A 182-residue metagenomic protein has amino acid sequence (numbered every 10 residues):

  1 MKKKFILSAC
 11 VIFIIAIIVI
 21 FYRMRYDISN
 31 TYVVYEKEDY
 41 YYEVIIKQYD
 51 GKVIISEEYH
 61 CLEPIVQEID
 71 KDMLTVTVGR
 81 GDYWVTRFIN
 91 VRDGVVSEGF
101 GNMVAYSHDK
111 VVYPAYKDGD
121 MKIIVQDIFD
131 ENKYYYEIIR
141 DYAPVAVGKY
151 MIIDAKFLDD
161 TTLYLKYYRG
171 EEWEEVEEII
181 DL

Functional and structural regions predicted by a protein language model:
M1-I14, I18-I20: N-terminal Sec-pathway targeting helices
F5-A9, W84, L158: Generic structural microfeature
V19-G79: Terminal domain-start segments
S29-E36, D70-G81, H108-K117, T161-Y168: Short beta-strand elements that form the blades of beta-propeller/WD-repeat-like and other beta-sheet-rich scaffold
E36-K37, E68-I69, V91, A105-Y106 (+1 more regions): Generic beta-strand structural signal
Y41-E57, R80-G99, K122-V145, E171-L182: Surface-exposed loop/turn elements that mediate protein-protein interactions on large endomembrane-trafficking
H60-Q67, E98-K110, P144-A155: Repeated scaffold domains used in trafficking and secretory/extracellular systems, primarily beta-propellers
Y150-K156, D160-L182: Long, ordered, amphipathic alpha-helical scaffolds
